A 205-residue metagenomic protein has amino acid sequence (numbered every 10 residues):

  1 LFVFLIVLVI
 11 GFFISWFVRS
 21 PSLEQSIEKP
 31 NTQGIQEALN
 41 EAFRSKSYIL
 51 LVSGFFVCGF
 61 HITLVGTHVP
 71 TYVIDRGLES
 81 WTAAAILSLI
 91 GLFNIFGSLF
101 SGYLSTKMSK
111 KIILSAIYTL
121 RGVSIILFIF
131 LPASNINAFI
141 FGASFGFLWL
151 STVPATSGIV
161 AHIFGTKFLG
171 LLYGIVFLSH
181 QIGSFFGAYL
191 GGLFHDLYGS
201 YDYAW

Functional and structural regions predicted by a protein language model:
L1-F4, L193-W205: A membrane-interface helix-boundary motif in multi-pass transporters
V3-K29: C-terminal membrane-cytosol helix-exit motif in multi-pass small-molecule transporters
E37, T71, P154-I163: Intracellular helix-loop hinge segments at the cytoplasmic ends of transmembrane helices in 12-TM rocker-switch-type
N40-Y103, G187: Extracytoplasmic gate region of multi-pass secondary transporters
F56, S88-L92, T119, G174-I182: Transmembrane alpha-helical cores of Major Facilitator Superfamily
L64, T82, S88-N94, F100-I159: C-terminal transmembrane helical hairpin of 12-TM major facilitator-type secondary transporters
L150, I163-Y198: A late C-terminal transmembrane helix in Major Facilitator Superfamily
